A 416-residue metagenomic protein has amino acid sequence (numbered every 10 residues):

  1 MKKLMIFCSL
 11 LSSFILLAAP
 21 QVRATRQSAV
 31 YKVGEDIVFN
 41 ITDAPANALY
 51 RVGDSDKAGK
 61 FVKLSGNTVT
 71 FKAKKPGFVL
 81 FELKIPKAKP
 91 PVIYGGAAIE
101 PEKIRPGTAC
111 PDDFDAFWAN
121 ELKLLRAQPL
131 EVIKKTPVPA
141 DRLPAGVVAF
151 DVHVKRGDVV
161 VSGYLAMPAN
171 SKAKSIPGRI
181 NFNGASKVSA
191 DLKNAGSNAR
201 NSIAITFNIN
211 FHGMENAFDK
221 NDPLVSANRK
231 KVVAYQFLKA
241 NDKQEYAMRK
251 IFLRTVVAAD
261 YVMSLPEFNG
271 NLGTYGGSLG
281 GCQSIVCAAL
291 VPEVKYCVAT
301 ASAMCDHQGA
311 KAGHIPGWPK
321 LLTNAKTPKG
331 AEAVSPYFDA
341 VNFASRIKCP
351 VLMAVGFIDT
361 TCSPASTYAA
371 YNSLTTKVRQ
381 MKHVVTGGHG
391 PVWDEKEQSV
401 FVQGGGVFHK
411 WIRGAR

Functional and structural regions predicted by a protein language model:
R126, L130-S171: N-terminal cap/lid segment of alpha/beta-hydrolase-fold proteins
L165-M167, K174-A185: Short beta-strand element of the alpha/beta-hydrolase
A185, A190-L253, G309-G317: Cap/lid segment of the alpha/beta-hydrolase catalytic domain
N194, C349, S363-N372: Short alpha-helix in the alpha/beta-hydrolase fold that links the catalytic acid
A234-S278: Gly/Ser-rich "nucleophile elbow"/oxyanion-hole loop immediately N-terminal to the catalytic nucleophile in hydrolases
G281-P328, H383, W393: Hydrolase active-site cap/lid region
K326, Y368-R416: C-terminal catalytic histidine-bearing segment of alpha/beta-hydrolase fold enzymes
I347, M353-V355: Short beta-strand/loop motif that positions the catalytic acidic residue of the alpha/beta-hydrolase fold
